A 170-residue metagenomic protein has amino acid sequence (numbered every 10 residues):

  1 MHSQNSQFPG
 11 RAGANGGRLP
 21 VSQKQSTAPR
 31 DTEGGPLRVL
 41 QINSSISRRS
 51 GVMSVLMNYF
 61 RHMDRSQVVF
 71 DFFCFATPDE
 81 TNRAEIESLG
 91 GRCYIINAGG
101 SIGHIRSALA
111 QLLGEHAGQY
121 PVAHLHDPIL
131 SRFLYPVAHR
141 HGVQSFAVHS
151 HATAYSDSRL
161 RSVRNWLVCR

Functional and structural regions predicted by a protein language model:
H2-N5, G10-R11, G16-R30, G34-L37 (+3 more regions): N-terminal strand-loop element at the rim of the active site of nucleotide-sugar-dependent glycosyltransferases
R38, P121-V122: Structural motif
D79-E80, S131-L134: Short, well-ordered alpha-helical microsegments
L89-G90, H141-V143: Short, structured coil segments at secondary-structure junctions
G103-S107, S145, T153-R170: Nucleotide-sugar donor phosphate/pyrophosphate-binding loop at the beta->alpha transition of glycosyltransferases
E115-P121: Glycine-rich phosphate-binding loop signature in dinucleotide/nucleotide-binding domains
V122, Q144-S145: Proline-centered loop/turn at the N-terminus of a beta-strand
L125-S131, H149-H151: Short His-centered aromatic/hydrophobic patch
